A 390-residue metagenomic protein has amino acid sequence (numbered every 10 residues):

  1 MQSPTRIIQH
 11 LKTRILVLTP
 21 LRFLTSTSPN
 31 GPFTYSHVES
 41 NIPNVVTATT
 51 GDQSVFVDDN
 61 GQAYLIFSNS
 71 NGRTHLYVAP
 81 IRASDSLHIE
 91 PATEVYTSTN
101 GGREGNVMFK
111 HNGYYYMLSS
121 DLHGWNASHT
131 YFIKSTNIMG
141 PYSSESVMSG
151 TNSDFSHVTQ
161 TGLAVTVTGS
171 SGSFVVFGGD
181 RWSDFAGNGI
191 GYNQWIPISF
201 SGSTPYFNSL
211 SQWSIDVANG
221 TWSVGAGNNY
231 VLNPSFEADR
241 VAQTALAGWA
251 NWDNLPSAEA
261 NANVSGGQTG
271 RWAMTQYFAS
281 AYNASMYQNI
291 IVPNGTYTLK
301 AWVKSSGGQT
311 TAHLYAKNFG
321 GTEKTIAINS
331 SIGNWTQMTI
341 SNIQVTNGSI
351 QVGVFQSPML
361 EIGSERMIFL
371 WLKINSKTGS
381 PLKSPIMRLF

Functional and structural regions predicted by a protein language model:
M1-S235, R240-Q243, V264-G266, T336: Carbohydrate-active catalytic/glycan-binding domains of CAZyme proteins, especially the secreted or lumenal ectodomains
F67, G178, F236, Y297-V303 (+2 more regions): Extracellular beta-strand-rich recognition modules
H129, A245-A250, A284-M286, K300 (+2 more regions): Beta-strand acidic-aromatic groove motif in beta-rich domains, primarily in extracellular
F155-S156, F319-S349: Extracellular carbohydrate recognition and processing domains and analogous Trp-centered ligand-binding platforms
N188-Y192, F355-I374: Extracellular carbohydrate recognition
S235-S280: Extracellular glycan-recognition surfaces and repeat-rich motifs
F236, A284-A312, M338-N342, I368-F369: Extra-cytoplasmic beta-strand recognition segments
A273-P293, G321-T325: Secreted extracellular polysaccharide-interacting domains
